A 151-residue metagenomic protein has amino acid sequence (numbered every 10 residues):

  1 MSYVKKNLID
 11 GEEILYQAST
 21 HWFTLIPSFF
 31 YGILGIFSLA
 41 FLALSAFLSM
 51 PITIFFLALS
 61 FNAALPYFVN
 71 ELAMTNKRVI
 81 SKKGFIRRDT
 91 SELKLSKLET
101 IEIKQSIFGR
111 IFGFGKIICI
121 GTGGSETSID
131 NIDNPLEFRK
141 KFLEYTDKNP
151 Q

Functional and structural regions predicted by a protein language model:
M1-Q151: N-terminal basic, Ser/Thr-rich segments that initiate or prime the first beta/alpha elements at protein or domain
